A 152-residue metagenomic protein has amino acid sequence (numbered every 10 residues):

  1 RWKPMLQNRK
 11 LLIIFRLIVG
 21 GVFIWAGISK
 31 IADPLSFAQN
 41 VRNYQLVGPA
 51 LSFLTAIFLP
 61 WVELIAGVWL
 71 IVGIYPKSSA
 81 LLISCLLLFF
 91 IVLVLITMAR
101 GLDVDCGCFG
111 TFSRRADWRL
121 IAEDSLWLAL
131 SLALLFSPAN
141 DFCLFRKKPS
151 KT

Functional and structural regions predicted by a protein language model:
R1-A32, V68, V72-T152: Extended, low-polarity transmembrane helix blocks
R9-L12, A38-V41, L64: Short hydrophobic/aromatic-rich motifs at helix boundaries and adjacent loops
L17-G20, L51, W61-L64: Hydrophobic alpha-helical segments and helix-packing faces
A26-L59: Solvent-exposed, well-ordered loop and adjacent helix/strand elements within mature globular domains that form
L54-I71: Hydrophobic alpha-helical transmembrane segments
